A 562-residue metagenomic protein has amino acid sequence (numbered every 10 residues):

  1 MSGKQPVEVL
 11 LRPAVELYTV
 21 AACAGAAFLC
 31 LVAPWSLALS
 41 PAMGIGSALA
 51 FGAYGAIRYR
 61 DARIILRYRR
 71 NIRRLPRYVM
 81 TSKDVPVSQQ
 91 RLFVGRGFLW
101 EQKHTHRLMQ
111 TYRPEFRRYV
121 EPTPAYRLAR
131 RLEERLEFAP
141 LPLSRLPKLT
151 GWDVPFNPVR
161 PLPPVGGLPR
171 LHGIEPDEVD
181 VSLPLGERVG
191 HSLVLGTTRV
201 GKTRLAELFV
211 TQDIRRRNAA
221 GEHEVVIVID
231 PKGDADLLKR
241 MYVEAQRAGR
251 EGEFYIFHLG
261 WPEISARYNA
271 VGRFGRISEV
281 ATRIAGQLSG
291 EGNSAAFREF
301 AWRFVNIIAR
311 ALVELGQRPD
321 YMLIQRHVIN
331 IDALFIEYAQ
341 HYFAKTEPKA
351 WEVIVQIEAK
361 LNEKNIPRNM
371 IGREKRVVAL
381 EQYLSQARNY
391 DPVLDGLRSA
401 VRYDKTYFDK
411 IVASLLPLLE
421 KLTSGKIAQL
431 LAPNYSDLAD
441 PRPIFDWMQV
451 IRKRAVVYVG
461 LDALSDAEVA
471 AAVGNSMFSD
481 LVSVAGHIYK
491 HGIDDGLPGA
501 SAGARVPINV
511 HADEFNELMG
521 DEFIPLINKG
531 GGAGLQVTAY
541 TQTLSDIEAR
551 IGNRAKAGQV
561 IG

Functional and structural regions predicted by a protein language model:
M1-I227, D234-G252, E314, A344-K345 (+5 more regions): Accessory regions of macromolecular translocation/handling assemblies
L171-D177, L183-V200, R204-L535: P-loop NTPase motor domains
I527-G562: Conserved ATP-driven motor cores of ASCE-family P-loop NTPases powering translocation/secretion/packaging/pilus
